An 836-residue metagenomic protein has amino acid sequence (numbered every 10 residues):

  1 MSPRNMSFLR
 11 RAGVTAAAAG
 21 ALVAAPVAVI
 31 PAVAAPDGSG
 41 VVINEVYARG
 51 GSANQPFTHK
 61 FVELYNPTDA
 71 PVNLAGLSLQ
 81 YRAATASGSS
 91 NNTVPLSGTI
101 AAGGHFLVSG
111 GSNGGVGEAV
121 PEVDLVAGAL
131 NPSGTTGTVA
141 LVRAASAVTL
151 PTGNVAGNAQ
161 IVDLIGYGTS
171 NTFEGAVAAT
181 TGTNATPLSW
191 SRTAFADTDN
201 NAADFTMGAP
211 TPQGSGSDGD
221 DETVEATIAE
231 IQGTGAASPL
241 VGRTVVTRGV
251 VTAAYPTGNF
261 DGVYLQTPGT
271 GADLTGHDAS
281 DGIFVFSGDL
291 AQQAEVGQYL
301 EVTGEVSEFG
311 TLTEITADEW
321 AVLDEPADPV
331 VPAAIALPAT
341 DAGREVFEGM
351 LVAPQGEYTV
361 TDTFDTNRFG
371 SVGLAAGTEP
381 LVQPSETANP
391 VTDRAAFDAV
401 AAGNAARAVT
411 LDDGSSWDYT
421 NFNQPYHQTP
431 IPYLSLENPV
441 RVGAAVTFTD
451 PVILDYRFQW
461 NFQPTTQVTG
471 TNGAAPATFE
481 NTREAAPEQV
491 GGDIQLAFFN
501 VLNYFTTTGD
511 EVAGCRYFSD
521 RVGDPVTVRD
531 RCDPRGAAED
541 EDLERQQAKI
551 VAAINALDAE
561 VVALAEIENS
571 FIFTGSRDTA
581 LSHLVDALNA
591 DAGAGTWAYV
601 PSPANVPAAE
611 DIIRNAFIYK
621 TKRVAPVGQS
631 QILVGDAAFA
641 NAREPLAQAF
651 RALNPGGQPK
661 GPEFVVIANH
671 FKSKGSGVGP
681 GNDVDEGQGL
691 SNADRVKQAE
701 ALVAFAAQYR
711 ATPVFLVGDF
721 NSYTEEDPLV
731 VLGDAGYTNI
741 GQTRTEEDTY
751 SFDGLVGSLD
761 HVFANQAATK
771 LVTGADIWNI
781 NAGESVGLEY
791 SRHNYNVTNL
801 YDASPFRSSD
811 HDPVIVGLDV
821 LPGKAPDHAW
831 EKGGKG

Functional and structural regions predicted by a protein language model:
S2-A35: Secretory targeting and sorting signals
A32-A34, K824-G836: Composition-driven, intrinsically disordered low-complexity tracts enriched in small residues
V33-T186, D199, V224-P239, R243-E314 (+1 more regions): Activation on beta-sandwich/Ig-like modules and their edge loops
I43, V62, G103, V139-L141 (+14 more regions): Residue-level detector of buried hydrophobic side-chain packing in well-ordered secondary-structure elements
P56, D199, M207-V528, D636-E644 (+4 more regions): Extended non-catalytic accessory segments flanking core domains
A70-L79, D261-G262, T361-V372, V627 (+2 more regions): Short, hydrophobic/aromatic beta-strand segments
T99-A101, H105, G110-V116, S170 (+6 more regions): Divalent cation-coordinating acidic motifs and surrounding scaffolds that mediate Ca2+/Mg2+/Mn2+/Zn2+-dependent binding
S112, T135-A144, V148-L150, Q160 (+5 more regions): Long, well-ordered early-domain segments
